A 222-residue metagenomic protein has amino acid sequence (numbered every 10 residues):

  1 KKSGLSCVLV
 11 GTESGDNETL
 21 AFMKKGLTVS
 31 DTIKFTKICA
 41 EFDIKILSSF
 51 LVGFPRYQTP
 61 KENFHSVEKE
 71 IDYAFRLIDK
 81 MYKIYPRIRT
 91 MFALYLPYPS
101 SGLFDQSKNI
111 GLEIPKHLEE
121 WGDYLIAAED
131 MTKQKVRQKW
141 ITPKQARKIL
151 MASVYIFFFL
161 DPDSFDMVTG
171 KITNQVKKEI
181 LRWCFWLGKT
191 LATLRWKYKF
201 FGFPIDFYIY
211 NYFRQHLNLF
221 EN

Functional and structural regions predicted by a protein language model:
K2-D16, K25-S101, A152-V168: Conserved C-terminal portion of the radical SAM core fold that forms the substrate/S-adenosylmethionine-binding
M23-K24, S107: Short, flexible helix/strand-to-coil boundary loops that buttress conserved ligand/catalytic motifs in alpha/beta
G102-K108, L112-N222: Radical SAM enzyme core and accessory elements
